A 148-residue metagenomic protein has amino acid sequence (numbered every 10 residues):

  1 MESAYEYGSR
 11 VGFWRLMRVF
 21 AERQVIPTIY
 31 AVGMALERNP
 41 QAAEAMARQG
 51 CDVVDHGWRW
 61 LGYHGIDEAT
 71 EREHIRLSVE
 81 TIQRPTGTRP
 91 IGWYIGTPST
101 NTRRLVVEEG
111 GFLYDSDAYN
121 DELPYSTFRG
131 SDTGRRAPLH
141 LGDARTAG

Functional and structural regions predicted by a protein language model:
M1-A147: Catalytic alpha-helical scaffold of carbohydrate-active enzymes acting on polysaccharides/glycoconjugates
